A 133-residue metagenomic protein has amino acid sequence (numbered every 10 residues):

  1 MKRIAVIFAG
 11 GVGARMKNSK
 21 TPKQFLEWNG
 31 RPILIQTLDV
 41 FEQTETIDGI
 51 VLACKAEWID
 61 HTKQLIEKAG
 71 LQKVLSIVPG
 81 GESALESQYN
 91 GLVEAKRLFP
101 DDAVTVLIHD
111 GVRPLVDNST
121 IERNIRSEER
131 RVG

Functional and structural regions predicted by a protein language model:
K2-A56: N-terminal glycine-rich phosphate-binding loop and ensuing alpha1 helix
G11-A14, A56-E57, S83, G111-P114: Short glycine-rich anion-binding loops that position phosphate/pyrophosphate groups of nucleotides and phosphorylated
K17-N18, H61-Q64, D117-N118: Short glycine-/acidic-enriched loop or helix-start segments at secondary-structure transitions that form or flank
P22, I50, P79, I108-V112: Conserved short-loop catalytic and cofactor-binding motifs
P22-F25, K68-A69, N124-I125: Glycine-rich, phosphate-binding/catalytic loops in enzymes
I35-A103: Conserved N-terminal catalytic core of the sugar/cofactor nucleotidyltransferase
S83-R131: Conserved beta-loop-beta/alpha segment of the NTase-like Rossmann-fold superfamily that binds/positions NTPs
